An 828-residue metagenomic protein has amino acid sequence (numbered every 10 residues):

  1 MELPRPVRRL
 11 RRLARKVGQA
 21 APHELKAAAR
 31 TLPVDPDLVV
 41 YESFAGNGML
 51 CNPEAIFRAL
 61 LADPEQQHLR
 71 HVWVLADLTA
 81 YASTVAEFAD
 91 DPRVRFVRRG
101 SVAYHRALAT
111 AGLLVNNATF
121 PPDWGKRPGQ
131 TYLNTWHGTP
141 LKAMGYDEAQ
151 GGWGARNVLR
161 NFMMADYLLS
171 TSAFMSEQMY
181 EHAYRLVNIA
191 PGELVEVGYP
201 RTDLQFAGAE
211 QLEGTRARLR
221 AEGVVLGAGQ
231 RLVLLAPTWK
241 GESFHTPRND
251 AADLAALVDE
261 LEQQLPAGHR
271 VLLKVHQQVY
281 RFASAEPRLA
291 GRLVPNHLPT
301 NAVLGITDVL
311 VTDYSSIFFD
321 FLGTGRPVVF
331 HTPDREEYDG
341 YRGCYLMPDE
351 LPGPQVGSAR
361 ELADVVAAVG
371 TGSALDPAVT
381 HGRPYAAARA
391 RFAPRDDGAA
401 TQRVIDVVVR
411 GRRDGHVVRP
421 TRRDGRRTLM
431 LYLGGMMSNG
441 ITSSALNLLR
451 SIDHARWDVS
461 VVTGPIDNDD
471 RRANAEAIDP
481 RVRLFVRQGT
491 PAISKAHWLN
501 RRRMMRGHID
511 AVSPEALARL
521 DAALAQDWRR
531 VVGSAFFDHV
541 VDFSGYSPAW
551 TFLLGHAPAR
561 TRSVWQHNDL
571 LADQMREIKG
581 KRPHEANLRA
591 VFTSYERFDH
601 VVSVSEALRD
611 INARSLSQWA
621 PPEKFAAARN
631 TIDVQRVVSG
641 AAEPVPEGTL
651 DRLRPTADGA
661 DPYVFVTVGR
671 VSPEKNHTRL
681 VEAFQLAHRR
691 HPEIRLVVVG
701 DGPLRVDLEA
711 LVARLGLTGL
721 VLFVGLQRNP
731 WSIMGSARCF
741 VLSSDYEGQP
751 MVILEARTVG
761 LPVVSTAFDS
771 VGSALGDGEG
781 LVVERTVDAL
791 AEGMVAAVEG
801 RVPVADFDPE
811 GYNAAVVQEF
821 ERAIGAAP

Functional and structural regions predicted by a protein language model:
L50-R58, P200-A283, S444, S639 (+4 more regions): Conserved catalytic-core segment of nucleotide-activated headgroup transferases in glycan assembly
A89, G268, V279-H297, R481-G489 (+1 more regions): Nucleotide-activated donor-binding/catalytic signature segment of Leloir-type glycosyltransferases, i.e., the conserved
A103-H105, W153-L168, D527-S534, L570 (+1 more regions): Membrane-proximal helix-turn-helix segments that form the acceptor-binding/catalytic region of lipid-linked
Y167-P191, D573, E596-A627, I632-V634: A short, active-site helix/loop in glycosyltransferases that binds the activated sugar's phosphate group
L310-V311, P327-Y338, I753, P762-S765: Short hydrophobic beta-strand element within catalytic cores of glycosyltransferases and related nucleotide-activated
S316-R391, S770-E779: Catalytic binding pocket for nucleotide-activated donors in carbohydrate/polymer assembly enzymes
P354-A359, D777-D788, V795-G800: Conserved acidic donor-binding segment of nucleotide-sugar-dependent glycosyltransferases
L726, D745: Aromatic "clamp/platform" in nucleotide-sugar-dependent glycosyltransferases that forms part of the donor/acceptor
